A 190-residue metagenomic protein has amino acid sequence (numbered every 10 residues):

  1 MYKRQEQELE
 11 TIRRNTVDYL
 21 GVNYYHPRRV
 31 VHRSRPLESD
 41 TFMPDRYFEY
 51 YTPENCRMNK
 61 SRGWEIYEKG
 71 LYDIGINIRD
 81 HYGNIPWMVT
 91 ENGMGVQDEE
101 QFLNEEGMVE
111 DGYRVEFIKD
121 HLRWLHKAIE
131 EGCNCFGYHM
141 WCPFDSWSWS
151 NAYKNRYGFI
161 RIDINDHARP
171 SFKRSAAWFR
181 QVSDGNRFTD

Functional and structural regions predicted by a protein language model:
K3-D190: Non-catalytic scaffold segments within catalytic domains of secreted glycoside hydrolases
